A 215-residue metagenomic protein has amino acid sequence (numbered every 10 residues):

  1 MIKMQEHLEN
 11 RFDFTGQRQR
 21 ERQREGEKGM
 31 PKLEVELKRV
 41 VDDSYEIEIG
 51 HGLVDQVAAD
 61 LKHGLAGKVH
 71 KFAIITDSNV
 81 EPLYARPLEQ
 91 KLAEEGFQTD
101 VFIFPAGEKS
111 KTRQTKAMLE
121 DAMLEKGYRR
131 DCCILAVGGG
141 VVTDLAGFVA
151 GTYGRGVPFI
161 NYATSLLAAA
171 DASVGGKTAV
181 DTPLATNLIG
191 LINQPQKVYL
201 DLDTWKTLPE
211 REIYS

Functional and structural regions predicted by a protein language model:
K3, Q17, E21-G29: Short, Lys/Arg-enriched N-terminal segments with co-localized hydrophobic residues within the first ~10-30 amino acids
H7-D13: Intrinsic-disorder-associated, low-complexity terminal segments enriched in Asp/Asn/His/Tyr and depleted of Lys/Arg
G29-C133: ATP/NTP phosphate-donor binding region
V40, G151-S215: A glycine/threonine-rich phosphate-anchoring loop and its flanking beta-alpha core in nucleotide/phosphate-binding
I75, I103, A136-G138, N161 (+1 more regions): Short beta-strand segments
E81-P82, V141-T143, K206: Glycine-rich nucleotide phosphate-binding loop and flanking beta-alpha elements of Rossmann-like dinucleotide-binding
Y84-R86, L145-G147, D171, P209: Short glycine-/acidic-enriched loop or helix-start segments at secondary-structure transitions that form or flank
G127-V149, Y153-S165: A short, small-residue-rich loop immediately preceding and capping a beta-strand
